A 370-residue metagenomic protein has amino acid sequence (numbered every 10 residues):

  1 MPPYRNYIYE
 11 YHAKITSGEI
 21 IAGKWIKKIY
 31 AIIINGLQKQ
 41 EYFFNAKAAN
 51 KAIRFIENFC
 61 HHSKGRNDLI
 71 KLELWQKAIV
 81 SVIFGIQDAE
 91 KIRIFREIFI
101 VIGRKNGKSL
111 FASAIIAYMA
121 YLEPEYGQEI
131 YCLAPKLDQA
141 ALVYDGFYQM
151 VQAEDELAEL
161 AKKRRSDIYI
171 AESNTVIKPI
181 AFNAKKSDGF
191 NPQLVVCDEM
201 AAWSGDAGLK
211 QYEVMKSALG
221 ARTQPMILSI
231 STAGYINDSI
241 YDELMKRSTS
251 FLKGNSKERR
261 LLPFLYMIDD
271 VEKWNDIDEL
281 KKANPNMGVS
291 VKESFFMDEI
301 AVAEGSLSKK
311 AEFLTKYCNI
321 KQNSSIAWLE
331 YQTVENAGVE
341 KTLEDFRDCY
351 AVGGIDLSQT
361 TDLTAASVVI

Functional and structural regions predicted by a protein language model:
M1-I355: Phosphate/NTP-binding elements of NTP-utilizing enzymes
S113-Y121, T361-I370: Acidic, metal-ligating active-site segments
